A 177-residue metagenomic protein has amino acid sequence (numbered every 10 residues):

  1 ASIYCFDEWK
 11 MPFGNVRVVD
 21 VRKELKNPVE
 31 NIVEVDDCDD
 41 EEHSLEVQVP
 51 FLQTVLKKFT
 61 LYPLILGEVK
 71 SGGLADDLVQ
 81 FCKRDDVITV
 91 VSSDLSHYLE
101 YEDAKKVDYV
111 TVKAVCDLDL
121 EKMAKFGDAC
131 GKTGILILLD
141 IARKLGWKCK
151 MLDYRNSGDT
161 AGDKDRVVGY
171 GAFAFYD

Functional and structural regions predicted by a protein language model:
A1-A161: Active-site histidine-anchored catalytic micro-motif
R155-D177: Long, Lys/Arg- and hydrophobic-enriched amphipathic alpha-helices
